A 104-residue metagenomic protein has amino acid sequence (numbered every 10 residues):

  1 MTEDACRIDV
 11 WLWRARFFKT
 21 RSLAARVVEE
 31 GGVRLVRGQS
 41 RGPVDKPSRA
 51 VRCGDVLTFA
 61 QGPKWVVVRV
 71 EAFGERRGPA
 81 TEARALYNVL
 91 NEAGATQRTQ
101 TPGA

Functional and structural regions predicted by a protein language model:
T2-V10, R14, R26, R34-A104: Strongly charged
